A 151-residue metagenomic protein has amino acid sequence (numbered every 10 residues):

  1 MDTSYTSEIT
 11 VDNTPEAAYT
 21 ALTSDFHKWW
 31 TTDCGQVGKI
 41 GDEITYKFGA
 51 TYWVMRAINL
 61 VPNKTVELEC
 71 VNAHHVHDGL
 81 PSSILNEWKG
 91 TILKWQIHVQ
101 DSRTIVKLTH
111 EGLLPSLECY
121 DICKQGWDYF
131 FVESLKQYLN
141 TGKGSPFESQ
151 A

Functional and structural regions predicted by a protein language model:
M1-T3, G49, K89: Residue-level preference for beta-strand/loop junctions
M1-V37: Hydrophobic ligand-binding cavity/cleft-lining segments
D2, I44, Y52-M55, D101 (+1 more regions): Charge-dense, helix-prone N-terminal extensions
D2-S4, K107-L114: A short small-residue
A18-Y19, A57, L68, V106-L108 (+2 more regions): Hydrophobic pocket/interface hotspot
W30-G35, T51-S102, E111: Hydrophobic-ligand binding "helix-grip"
G112-A151: A conserved amphipathic terminal alpha-helix motif
